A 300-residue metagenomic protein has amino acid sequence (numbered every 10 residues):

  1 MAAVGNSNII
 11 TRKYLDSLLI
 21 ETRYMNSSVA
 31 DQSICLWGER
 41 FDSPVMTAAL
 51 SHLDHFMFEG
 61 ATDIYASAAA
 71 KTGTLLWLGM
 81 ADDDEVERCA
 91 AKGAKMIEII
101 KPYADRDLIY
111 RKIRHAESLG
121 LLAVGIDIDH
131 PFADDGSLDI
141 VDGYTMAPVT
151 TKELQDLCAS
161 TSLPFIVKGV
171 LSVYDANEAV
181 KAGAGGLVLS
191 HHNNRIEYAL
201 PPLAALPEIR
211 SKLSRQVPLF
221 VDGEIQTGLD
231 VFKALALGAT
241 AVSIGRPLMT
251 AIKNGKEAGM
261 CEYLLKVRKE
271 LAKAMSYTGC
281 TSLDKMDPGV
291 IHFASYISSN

Functional and structural regions predicted by a protein language model:
M1-F41, P148, K285-M286, S295-S299: An N-cap/entry alpha-helix motif that binds or orients negatively charged groups
M1-N8, L248, I252-N300: C-terminal extensions of enzymes
K13-I20, T74, S118-L121, A159-S162 (+5 more regions): Generic secondary-structure signature for well-ordered alpha-helical cores
S27-G38, W77-R88, K112: Short, charged beta->alpha transition segments
L36-A81: Active-site cofactor/substrate anionic-group-binding motifs, chiefly glycine- and Lys/Arg-rich phosphate-binding loops
H52-L53, G79-E85, D129-H130, V173: Short glycine-enriched loops at secondary-structure junctions
A66-S67, A91-K92, A104-V221, G228-T250 (+2 more regions): Alpha/beta enzyme core
A69-R106: A gly/proline- and charged-residue-enriched helix-loop-helix capping module
